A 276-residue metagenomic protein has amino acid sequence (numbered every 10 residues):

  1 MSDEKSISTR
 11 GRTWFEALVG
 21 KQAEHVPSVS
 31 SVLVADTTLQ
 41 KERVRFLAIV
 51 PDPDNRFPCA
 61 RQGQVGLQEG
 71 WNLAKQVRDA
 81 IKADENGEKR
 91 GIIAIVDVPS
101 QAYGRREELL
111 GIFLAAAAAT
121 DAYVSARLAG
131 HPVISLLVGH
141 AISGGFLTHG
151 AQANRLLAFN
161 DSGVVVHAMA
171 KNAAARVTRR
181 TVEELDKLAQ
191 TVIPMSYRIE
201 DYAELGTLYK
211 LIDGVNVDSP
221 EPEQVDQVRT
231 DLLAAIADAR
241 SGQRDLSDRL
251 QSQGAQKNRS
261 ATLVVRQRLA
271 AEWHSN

Functional and structural regions predicted by a protein language model:
M1-V26, A175, R179-N276: Amphipathic alpha-helical segments at domain termini/boundaries
H25-V44: N-terminal short beta-loop-beta anion/metal-coordinating cradle
Q40-G70: STAS-typified acidic loop motif
R45-L47, W71-Y103: A structural preference for short, pocket-lining loop segments at secondary-structure junctions
D52-R56, P99-Y103, V217: A short, flexible beta-alpha/helix-coil linker loop
F57-R61, Y103-E108: Short acidic, glycine/proline-rich loop/turn micro-motifs
Q62-V77, E88, V98, E108-Y123 (+1 more regions): Conserved mixed alpha/beta catalytic, RNA-binding, or beta-rich assembly cores of soluble enzyme, regulatory
G104-D226, T230-L233: Conserved catalytic cores of soluble enzyme domains, especially glycine-rich substrate-binding beta-alpha loops
